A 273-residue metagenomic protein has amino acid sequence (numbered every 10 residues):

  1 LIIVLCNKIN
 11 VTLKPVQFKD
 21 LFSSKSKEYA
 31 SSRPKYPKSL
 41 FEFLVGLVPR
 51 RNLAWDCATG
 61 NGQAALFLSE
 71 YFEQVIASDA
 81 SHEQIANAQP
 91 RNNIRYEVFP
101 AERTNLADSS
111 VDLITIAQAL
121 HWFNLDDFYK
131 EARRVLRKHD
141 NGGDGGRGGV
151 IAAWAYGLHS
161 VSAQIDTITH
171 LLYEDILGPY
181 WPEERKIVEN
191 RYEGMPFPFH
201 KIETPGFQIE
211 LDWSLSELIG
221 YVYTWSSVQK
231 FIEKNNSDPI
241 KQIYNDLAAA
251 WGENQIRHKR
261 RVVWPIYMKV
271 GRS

Functional and structural regions predicted by a protein language model:
F22-P34: Class I SAM-dependent methyltransferase Rossmann-like catalytic core, especially the SAM/SAH-binding loop
P34-N52: Conserved alpha-helix/loop element of class I SAM-dependent methyltransferases that forms part of the SAM/SAH-binding
W55, N61-R103: Class I SAM-dependent methyltransferase SAM/SAH-binding core
E102-L113: A short acidic, Gly/Pro-enriched loop at the edge of an enzyme's catalytic core that lines a small-molecule cofactor
D112-D126: A short SAM/SAH-binding and catalytic strip from SAM-dependent methyltransferases
F123-V135: A short, conserved alpha-helix within the catalytic core of class I
R133, R137-W213: Conserved catalytic/acceptor-binding region of the Class I
N190-S273: Conserved Class I S-adenosyl-L-methionine
